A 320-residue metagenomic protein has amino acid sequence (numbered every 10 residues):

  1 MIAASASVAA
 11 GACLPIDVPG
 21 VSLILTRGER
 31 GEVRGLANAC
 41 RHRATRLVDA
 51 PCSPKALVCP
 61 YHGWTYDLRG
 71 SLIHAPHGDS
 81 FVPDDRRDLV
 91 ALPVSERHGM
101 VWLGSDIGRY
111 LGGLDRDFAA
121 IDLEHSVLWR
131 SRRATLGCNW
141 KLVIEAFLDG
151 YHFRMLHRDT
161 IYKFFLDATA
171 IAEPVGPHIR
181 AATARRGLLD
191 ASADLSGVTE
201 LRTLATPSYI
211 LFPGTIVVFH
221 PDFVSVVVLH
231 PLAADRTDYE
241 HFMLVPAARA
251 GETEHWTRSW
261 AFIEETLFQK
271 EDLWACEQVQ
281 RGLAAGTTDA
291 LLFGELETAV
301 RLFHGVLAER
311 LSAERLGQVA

Functional and structural regions predicted by a protein language model:
M1-A6: Extracytoplasmic c-type cytochrome modules immediately beyond a signal peptide or single-pass transmembrane anchor
S7, R27, E32, N38 (+3 more regions): C-terminal catalytic domain of Rieske-type non-heme iron oxygenases
S7-D106, G113-R116: Rieske [2Fe-2S] iron-sulfur-binding domain
